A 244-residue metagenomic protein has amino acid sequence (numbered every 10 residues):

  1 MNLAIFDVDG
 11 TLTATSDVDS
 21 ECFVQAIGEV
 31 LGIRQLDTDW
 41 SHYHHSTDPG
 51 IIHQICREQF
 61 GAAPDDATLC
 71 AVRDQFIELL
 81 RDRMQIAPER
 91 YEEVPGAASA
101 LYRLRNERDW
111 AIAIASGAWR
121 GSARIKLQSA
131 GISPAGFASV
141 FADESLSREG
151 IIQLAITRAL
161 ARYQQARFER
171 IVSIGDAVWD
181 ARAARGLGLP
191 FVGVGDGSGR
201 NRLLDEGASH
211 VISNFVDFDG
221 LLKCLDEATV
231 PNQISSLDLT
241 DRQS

Functional and structural regions predicted by a protein language model:
M1-F6, G32, P64, G220 (+1 more regions): Non-catalytic pre-domain segments flanking phosphatase-related domains
M1-H44, G50-H53, R57: Active-site neighborhood of HAD-like aspartate-dependent phosphohydrolases
I5, D82-I114, R120: Short, acidic loop-to-helix structural element flanking the phosphoryl-transfer center in phosphate-processing enzymes
S20-V24, G28, D48-P49, H53 (+6 more regions): An amphipathic alpha-helix signature
G50-P64, A155-R158: Helix-loop "lid/cap" segments that line or gate small-molecule binding pockets
A113, A118-V172, V178-L187: Substrate-recognition "cap/lid" segment bordering the active-site pocket of phosphatases
V140, H210-D217: Short acidic-hydrophobic, aromatic-tinged amphipathic segments that line or gate anion-handling sites
S173-H210: Acidic, Mg2+-coordinating phosphoryl-transfer loop and its flanking beta/alpha structural elements, shared across
